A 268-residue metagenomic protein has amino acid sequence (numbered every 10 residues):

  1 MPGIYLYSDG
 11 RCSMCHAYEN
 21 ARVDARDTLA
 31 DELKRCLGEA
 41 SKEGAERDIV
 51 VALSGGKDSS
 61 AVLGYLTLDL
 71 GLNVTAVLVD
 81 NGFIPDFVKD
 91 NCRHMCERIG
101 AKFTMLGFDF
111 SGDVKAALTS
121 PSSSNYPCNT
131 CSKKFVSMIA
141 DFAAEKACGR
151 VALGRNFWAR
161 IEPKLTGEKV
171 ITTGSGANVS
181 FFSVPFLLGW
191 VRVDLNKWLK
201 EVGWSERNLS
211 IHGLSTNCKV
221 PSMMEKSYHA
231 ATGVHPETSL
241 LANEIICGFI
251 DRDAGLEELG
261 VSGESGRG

Functional and structural regions predicted by a protein language model:
M1-I49, Y65, D69-G268: Nucleotide-activated chemistry modules centered on ATP-dependent adenylation/adenylyltransferase
I49-S59: Short, glycine-rich nucleotide/cofactor-binding loops
